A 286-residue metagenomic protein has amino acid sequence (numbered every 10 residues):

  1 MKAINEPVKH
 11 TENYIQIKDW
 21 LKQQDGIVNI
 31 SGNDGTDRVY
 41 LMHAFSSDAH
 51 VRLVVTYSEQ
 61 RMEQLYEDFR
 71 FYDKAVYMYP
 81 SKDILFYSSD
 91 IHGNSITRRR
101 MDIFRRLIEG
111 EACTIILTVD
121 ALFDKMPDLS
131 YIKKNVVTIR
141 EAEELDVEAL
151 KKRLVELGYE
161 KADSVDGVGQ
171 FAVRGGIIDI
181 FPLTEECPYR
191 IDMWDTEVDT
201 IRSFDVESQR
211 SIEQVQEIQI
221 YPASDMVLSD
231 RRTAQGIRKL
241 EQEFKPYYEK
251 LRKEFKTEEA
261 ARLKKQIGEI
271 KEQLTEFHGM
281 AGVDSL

Functional and structural regions predicted by a protein language model:
M1-L286: ASCE RecA-like P-loop NTPase motor cores that couple ATP hydrolysis to mechanical translocation on nucleic acids
